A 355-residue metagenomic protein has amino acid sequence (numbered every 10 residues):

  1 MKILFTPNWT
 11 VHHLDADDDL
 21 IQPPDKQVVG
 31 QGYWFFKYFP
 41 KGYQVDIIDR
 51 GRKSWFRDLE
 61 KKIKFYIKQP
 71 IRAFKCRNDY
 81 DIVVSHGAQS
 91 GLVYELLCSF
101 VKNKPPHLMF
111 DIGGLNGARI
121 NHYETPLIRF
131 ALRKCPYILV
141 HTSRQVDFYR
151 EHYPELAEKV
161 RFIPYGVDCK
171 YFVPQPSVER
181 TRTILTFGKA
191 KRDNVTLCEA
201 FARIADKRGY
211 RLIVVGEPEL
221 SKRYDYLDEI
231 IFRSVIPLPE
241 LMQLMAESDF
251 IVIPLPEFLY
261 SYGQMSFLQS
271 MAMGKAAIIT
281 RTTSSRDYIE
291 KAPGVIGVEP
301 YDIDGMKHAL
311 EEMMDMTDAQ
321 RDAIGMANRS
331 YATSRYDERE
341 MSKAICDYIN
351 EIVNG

Functional and structural regions predicted by a protein language model:
I71-D79, A118-I138: Membrane-proximal helix-turn-helix segments that form the acceptor-binding/catalytic region of lipid-linked
P136-E158: A short, active-site helix/loop in glycosyltransferases that binds the activated sugar's phosphate group
R150-E151, P164-T181: Acidic anion/phosphate-binding donor-loop and adjacent secondary structure in glycosyltransferase catalytic cores
P176-A202, I213: Conserved donor-binding/catalytic core segment of Leloir-type glycosyltransferases
G216-M245, F250: Nucleotide-activated donor-binding/catalytic signature segment of Leloir-type glycosyltransferases, i.e., the conserved
M245-Y260, K275-A276: Acidic donor-binding loop of glycosyltransferase active sites
K291-D304, E311-D318: Conserved acidic donor-binding segment of nucleotide-sugar-dependent glycosyltransferases
E312, A319-R335, A344-D347: A short, well-ordered alpha-helix in the C-terminal region of glycosyltransferases
